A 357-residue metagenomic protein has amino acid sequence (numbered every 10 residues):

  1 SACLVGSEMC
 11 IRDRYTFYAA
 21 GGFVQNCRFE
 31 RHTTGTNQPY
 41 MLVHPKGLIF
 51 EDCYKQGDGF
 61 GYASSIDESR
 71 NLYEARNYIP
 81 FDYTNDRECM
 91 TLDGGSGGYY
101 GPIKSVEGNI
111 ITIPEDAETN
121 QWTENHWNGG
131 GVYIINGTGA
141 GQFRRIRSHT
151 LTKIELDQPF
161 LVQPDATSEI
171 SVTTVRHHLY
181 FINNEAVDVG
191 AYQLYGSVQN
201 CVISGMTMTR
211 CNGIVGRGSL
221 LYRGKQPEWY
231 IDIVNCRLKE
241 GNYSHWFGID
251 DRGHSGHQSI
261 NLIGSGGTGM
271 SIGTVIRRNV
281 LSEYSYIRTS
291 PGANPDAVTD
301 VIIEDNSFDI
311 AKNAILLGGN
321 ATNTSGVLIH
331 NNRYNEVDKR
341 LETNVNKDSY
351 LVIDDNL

Functional and structural regions predicted by a protein language model:
S1, F29-R31, D52-K55, N136 (+5 more regions): Parallel beta-helix/beta-solenoid repeats that form elongated, surface-exposed shafts/blades used for receptor binding
C3-I11: Short, small-residue-biased leader/transition segments that mark boundaries at the very start of proteins
R12-A19, H32-V43, Y54-D67, I79-T91 (+8 more regions): Short glycine/acidic-rich loop motifs that flank beta-strands on beta-rich extracellular proteins
A19-A20, V24, Y40, H44-K46 (+26 more regions): Parallel beta-helix/beta-solenoid
S64, D82-A166: Autoprocessing Asn-cyclization modules and mimics
I103, D354-L357: Extracellular/surface-exposed low-complexity segments
Y133, S171-V172: Hydrophobic beta-strand signal
